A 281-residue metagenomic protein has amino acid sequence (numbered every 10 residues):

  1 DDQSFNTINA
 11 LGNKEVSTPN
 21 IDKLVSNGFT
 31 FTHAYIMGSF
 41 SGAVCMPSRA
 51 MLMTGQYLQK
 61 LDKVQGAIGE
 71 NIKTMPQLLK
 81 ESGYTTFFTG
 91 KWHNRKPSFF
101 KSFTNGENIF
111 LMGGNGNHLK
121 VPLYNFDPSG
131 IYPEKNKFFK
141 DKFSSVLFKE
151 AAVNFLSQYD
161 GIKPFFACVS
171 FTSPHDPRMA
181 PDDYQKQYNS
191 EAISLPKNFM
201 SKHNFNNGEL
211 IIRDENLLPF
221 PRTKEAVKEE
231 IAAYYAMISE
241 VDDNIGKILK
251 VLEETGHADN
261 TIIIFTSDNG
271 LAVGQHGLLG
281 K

Functional and structural regions predicted by a protein language model:
D2-K281: Formylglycine-dependent sulfatase
